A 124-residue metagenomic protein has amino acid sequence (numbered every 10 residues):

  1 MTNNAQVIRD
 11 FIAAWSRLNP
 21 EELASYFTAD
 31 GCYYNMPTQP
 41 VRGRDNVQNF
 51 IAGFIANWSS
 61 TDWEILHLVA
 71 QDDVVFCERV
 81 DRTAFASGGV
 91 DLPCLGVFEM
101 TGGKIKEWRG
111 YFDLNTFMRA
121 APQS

Functional and structural regions predicted by a protein language model:
T2-A29: Short acidic-aromatic low-complexity motifs
I8, I12, F27, I51-F54 (+2 more regions): Hydrophobic alpha-helical core bundles mediating ligand binding, dimerization, or RNAP-core interactions
P20-D72: A solvent-exposed, acidic/Ser-Thr-rich amphipathic alpha-helical stretch
W58-S59, G88-V90: Short loop/turn motifs at secondary-structure junctions and domain boundaries
W63-V69, V80-R82, P93-F98: Hydrophobic/aromatic beta-strand elements that line small-molecule binding cavities or substrate pockets in beta-rich
V97-R119: Short beta-strand edge/turn micro-motifs at domain boundaries
